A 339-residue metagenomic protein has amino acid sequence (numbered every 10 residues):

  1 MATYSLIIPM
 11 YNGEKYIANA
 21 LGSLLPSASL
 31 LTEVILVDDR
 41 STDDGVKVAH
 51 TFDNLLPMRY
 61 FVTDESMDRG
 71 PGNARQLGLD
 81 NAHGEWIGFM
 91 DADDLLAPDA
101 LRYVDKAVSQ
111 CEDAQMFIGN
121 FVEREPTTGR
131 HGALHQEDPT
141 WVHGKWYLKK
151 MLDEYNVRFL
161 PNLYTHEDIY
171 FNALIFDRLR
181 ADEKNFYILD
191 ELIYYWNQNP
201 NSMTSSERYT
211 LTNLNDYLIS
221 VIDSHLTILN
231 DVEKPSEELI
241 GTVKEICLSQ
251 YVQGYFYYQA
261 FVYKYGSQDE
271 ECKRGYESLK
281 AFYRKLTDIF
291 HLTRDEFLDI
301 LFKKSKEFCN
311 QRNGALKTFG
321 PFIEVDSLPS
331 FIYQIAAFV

Functional and structural regions predicted by a protein language model:
M1-I219, D223, K234-S236, S330-V339: Nucleotide-sugar donor-binding/catalytic module of glycosyltransferases that assemble extracellular/cell-envelope
K15, K47, K106, K145 (+10 more regions): Context-gated lysine
Y195-N199, S205-E238, Q250-I289: Catalytic core of nucleotide-sugar-dependent glycosyltransferases
G241: Aromatic-lined, polymer-binding surfaces characteristic of secreted/periplasmic polysaccharide-degrading enzymes
Q259-V339: Membrane-interface aromatic/basic loop that binds lipid-linked glycans or pyrophosphate carriers, typified by
